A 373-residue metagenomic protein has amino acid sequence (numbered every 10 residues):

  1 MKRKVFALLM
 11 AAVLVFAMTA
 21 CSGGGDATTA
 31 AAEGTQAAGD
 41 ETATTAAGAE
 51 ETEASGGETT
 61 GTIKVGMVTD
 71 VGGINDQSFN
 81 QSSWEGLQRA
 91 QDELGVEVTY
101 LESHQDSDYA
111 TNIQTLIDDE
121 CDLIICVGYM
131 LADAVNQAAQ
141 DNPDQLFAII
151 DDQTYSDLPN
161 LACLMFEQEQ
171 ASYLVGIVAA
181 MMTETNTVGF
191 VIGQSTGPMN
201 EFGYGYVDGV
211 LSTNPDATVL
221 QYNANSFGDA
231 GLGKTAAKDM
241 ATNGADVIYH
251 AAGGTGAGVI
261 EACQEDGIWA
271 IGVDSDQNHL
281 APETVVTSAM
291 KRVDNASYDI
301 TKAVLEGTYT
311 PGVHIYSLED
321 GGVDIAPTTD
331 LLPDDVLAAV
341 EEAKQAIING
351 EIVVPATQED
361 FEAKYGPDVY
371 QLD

Functional and structural regions predicted by a protein language model:
K2-G24: Sec-dependent N-terminal signal peptides of Gram-positive bacterial secreted proteins and lipoproteins
C21-D373: A residue-level marker of the well-folded mature domains of exported/periplasmic proteins
